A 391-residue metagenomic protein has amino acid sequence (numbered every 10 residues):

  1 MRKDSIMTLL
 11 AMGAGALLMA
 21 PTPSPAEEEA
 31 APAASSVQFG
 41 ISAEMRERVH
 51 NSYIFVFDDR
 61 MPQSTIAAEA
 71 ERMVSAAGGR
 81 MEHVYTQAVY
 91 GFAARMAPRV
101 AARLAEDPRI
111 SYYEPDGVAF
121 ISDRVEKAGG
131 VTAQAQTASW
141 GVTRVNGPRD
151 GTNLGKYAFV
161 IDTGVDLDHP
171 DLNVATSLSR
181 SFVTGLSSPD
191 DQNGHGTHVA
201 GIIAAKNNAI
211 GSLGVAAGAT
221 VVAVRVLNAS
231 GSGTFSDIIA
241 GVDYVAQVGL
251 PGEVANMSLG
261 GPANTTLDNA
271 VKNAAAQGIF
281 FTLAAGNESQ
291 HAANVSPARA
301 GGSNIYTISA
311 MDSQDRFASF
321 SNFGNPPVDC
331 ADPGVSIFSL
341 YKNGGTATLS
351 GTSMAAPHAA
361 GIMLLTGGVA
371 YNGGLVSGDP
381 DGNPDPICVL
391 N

Functional and structural regions predicted by a protein language model:
R2-P25: Gram-negative bacterial Sec-dependent N-terminal signal peptides
S24-S42, R46, R72-H83, V89 (+4 more regions): Protease zymogen maturation seam
I54-F55, A93, E114, A158-I161 (+10 more regions): Structural recognition of the beta-strand scaffold that forms the well-ordered cores of secreted hydrolase catalytic
D59-P62, V89, R99-A101, G117-I121 (+11 more regions): Solvent-exposed loop/turn segments at secondary-structure junctions within structured extracellular/periplasmic domains
E82-T86, L213-A216, A223, D237 (+5 more regions): C-terminal subdomain of the subtilisin-like protease fold in secreted/lumenal serine endopeptidases
V131-T220, D237-A240, Q247-E253, Y306 (+3 more regions): Active-site core segment of subtilase-fold serine proteases
Y157-A158, D162, I279, V295-Y371 (+1 more regions): Extracellular S/T/G-rich loop segment that most often corresponds to the catalytic His/Ser-adjacent loop
D190-R225, T234, I238, C330-A331 (+2 more regions): Active-site alpha-helical elements of protease catalytic centers
